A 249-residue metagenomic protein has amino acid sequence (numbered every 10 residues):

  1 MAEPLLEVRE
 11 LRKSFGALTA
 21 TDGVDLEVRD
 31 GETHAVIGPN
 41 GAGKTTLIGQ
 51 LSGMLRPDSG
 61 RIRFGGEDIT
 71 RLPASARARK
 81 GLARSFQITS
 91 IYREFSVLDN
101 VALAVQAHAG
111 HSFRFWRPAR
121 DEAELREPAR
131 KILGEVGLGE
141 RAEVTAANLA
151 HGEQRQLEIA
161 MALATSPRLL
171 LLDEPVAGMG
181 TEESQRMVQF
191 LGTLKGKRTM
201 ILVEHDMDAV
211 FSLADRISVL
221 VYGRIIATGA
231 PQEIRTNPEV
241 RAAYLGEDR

Functional and structural regions predicted by a protein language model:
A2-R249: Glycine-rich phosphate-binding loops of nucleotide-dependent enzymes
